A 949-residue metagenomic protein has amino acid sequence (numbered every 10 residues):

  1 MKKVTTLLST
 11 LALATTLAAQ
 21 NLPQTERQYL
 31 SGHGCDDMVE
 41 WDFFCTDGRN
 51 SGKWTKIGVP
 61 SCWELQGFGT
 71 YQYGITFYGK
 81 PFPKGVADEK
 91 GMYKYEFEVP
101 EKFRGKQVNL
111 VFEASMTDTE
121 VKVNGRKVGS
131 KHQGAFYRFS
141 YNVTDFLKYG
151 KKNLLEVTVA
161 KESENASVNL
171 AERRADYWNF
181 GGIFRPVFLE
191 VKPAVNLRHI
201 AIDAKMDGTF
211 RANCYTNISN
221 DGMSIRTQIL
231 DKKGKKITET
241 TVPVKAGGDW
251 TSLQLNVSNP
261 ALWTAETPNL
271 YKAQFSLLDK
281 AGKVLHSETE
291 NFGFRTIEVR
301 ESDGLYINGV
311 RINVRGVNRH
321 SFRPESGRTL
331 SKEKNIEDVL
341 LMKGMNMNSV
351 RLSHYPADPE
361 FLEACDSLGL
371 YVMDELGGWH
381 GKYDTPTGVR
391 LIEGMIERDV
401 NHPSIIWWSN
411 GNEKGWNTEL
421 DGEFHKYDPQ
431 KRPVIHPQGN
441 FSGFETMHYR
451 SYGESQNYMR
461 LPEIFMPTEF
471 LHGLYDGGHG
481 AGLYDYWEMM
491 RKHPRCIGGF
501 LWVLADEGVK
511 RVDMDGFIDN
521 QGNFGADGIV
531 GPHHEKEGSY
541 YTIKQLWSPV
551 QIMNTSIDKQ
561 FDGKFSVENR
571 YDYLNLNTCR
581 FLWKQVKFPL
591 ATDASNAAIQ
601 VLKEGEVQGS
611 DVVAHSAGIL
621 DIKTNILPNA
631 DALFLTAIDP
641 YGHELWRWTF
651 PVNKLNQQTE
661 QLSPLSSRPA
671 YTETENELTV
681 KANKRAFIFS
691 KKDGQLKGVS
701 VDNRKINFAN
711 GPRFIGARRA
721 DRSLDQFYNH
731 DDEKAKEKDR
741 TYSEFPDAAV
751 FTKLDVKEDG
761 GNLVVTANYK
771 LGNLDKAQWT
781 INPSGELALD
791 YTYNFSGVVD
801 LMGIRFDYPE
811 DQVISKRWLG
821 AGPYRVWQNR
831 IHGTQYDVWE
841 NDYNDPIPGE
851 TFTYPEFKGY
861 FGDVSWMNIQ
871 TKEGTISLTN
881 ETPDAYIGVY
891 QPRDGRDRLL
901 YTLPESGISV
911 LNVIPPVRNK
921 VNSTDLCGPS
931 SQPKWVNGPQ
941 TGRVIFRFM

Functional and structural regions predicted by a protein language model:
Q20-V111, S163-D176, F180-I183, H534-E535 (+2 more regions): Extended carbohydrate-recognition surfaces in non-catalytic/accessory domains of CAZymes and lectin-like proteins
L22-P23, F44-T46, D88-L197, S219-D221 (+3 more regions): Accessory beta-strand-rich segments of carbohydrate-active enzymes
H33-K53, I57-V59, W63-Q66, D88 (+6 more regions): Substrate-binding clefts and catalytic carboxylate motifs of secreted carbohydrate-active enzymes
Q66-V99, F103-V123, G129-H132, E190-D203 (+8 more regions): Active-site-adjacent substrate/metal-binding segments within catalytic domains of carbohydrate-active enzymes
A114, V159-K161, T264, I626-N629 (+1 more regions): Beta-strand/loop-rich accessory regions of lumenal/periplasmic or secreted enzymes, predominantly carbohydrate-active
V121-V123, T209-V244, T251, A273-F275 (+2 more regions): Beta-strand-rich binding/interaction modules
K148-K152, Y215-R300, L627-E673: Extended acidic/polar, glycine-enriched regions that form or flank non-catalytic beta-rich accessory modules
R211, V339-M342, S349-G538, T542 (+1 more regions): Substrate-binding/catalytic cleft of secreted carbohydrate-active enzymes, primarily glycoside hydrolases
